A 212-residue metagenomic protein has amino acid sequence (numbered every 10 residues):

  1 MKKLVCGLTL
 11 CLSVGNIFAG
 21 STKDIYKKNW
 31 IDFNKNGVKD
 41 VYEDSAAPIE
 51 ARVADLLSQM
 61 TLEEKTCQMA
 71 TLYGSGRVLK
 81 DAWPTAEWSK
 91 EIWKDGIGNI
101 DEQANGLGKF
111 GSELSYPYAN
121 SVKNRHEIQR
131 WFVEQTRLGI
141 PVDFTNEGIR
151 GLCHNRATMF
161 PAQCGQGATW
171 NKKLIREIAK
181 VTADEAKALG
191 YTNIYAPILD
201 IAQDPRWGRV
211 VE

Functional and structural regions predicted by a protein language model:
M1-L4: Positively charged n-region of N-terminal signal peptides that target proteins for export
L10-C11: Short, linear, compositionally biased motifs with a strong N-terminal bias
G20-E212: N-terminal beta-rich core of secreted/periplasmic extracellular enzymes
